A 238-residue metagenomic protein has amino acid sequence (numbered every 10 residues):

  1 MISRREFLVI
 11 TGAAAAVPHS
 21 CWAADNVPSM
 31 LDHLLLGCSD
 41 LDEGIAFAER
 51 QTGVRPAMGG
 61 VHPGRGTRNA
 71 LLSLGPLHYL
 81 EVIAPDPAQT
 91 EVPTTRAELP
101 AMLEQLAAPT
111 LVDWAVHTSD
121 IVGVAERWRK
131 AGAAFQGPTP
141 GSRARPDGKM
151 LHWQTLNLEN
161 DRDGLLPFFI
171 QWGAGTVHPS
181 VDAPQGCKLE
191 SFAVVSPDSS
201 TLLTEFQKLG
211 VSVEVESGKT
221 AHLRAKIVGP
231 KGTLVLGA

Functional and structural regions predicted by a protein language model:
M1-I2: Secretory targeting signals
E6-A23: N-terminal export signals
F7, G60, L71-S73, L80-A84 (+4 more regions): Vicinal oxygen chelate
H19-L36: C-terminal segment of N-terminal export signals and the immediately downstream linker at the start of the mature
D40, S119-V122, D198: Helix N-cap motif at beta-to-alpha junctions
D40-P100: Glycine/small-residue-rich interface belts in oligomeric ring/scaffold proteins and their assembly partners
A48-E49, L72, W128, L202-F206: Conserved active-site tyrosine of GNAT-family acetyltransferases
P87-V122: A basic- and aromatic-enriched beta-loop-alpha substructure that forms the phosphate/nucleotide- and DNA/RNA-contacting
